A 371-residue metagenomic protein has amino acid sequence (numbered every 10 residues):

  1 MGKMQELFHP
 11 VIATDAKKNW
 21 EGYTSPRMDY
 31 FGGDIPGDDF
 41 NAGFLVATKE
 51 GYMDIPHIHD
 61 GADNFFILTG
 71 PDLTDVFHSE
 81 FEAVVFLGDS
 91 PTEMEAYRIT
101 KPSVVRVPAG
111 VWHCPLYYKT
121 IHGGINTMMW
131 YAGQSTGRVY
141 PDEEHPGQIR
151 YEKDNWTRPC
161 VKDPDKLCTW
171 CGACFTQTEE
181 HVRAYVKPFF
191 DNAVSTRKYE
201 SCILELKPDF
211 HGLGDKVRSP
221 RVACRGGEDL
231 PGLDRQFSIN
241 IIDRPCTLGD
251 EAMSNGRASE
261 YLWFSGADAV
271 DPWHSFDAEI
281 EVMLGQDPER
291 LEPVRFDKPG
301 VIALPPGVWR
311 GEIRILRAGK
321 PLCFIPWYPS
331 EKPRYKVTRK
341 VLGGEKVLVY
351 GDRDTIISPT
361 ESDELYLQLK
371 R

Functional and structural regions predicted by a protein language model:
M1-H57, Q148-M253, D352-R371: A short, N-terminal "cap"/entry segment at the start of jelly-roll beta-barrel domains of the cupin/DSBH fold
F31-I35, L116-I121, G226-D229, I313-L316: Tandem-repeat/low-complexity and Cys-motif detector
E50-F65, L73-F81, C246-Y261, A269-A278: A short beta-loop-beta micro-motif enriched in histidine and acidic residues
A62-N64, E80-E82, W112, G124-T127 (+5 more regions): Extracellular structured ligand-interaction cores
L68-T100, Y140-P141, F264-D297, Y335-T338: A short beta-strand-loop-beta hairpin characteristic of the jelly-roll/cupin
P91-K119, Q286-L316: Conserved metal-binding segment of the jelly-roll/cupin
T120-Y140, A303, A318-K336: A short hydrophobic beta-strand segment most commonly corresponding to one strand of the jelly-roll/cupin
G344-K346, R353: Surface/interface-facing alpha-helical segments and adjacent flexible terminal/loop regions used for partner/assembly
